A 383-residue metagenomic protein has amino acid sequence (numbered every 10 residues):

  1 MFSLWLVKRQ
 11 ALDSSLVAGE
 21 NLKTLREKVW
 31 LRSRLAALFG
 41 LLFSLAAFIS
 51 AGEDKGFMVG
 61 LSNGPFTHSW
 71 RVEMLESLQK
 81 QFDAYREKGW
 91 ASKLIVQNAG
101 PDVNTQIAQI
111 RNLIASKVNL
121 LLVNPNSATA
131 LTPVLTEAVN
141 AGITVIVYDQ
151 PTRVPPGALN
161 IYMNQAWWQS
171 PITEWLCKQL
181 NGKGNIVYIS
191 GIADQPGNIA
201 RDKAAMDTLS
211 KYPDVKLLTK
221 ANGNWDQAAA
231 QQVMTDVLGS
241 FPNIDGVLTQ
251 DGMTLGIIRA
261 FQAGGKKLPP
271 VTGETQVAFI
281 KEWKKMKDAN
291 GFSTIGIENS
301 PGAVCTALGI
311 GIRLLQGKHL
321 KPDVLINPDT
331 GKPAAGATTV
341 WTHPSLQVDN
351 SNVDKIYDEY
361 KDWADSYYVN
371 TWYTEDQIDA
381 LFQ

Functional and structural regions predicted by a protein language model:
M1-M58, T136-I143, I378-Q383: Short, low-complexity disordered leader/linker segments with a strong preference for bacterial N-terminal type II
K55-F57, G197, T208, Y212 (+1 more regions): Hinge/cleft segment of the Venus flytrap/periplasmic-binding protein
G56-R86, L94-I107, N124-A128, S190-A200 (+1 more regions): Extracytoplasmic "Venus flytrap"
V59, Q106, I161-I186, A200 (+3 more regions): Hydrophobic alpha-helical segments within soluble ligand-binding/sensing domains
W70-R86, W168-I172, P196-V215, V233 (+2 more regions): Short, solvent-exposed amphipathic alpha-helices that sit in or adjacent to ligand/effector-binding or catalytic
N98, R153-W175, Y188-I192, D288-P301: Short beta-strand elements at the ligand-binding edges of bilobed clamshell
R111, L120-V139, A205, G223-E282 (+2 more regions): Hydrophobic alpha-helical
A128-W167, K178, N185, A278-E282: Flexible loop/hinge segments that line or gate small-molecule binding clefts
